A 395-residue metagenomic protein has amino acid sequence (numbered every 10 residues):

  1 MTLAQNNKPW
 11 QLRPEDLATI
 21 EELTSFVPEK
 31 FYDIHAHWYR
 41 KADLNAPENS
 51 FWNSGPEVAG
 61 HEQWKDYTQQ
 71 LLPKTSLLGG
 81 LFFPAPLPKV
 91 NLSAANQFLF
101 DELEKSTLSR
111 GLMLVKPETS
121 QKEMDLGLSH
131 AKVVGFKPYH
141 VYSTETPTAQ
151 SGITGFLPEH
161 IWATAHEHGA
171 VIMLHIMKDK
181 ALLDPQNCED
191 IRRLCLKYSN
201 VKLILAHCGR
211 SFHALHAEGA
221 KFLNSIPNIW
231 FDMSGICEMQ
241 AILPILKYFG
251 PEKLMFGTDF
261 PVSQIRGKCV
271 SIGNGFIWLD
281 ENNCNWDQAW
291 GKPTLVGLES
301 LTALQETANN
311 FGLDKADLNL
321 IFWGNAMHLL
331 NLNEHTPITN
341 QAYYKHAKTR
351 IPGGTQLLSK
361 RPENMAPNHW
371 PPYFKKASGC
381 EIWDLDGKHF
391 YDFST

Functional and structural regions predicted by a protein language model:
M1-P86, V90-N91: An N-terminally biased module of ancient metal coordination in phosphate/nucleic-acid-related enzymes
A4-L17, C208-H335: H/E-rich (His + Asp/Glu) clusters that bind or coordinate divalent metals
A4-P14, L87-K180, S225, I229: Active-site gating/metal-coordination segments in enzymes
Y32-A36, G79-F83, R110-M113, V134-P138 (+4 more regions): Hydrophobic faces of well-ordered beta-strands that scaffold small-molecule active sites in alpha/beta enzyme cores
H35, L99, G127, F136 (+6 more regions): Conserved, mostly hydrophobic/aromatic
H37-A42, L87-V90, E118-S120, Y142-E145 (+4 more regions): Active-site environment of divalent metal-dependent phosphoester hydrolases
L92-Q97, Q121-S129, A149-S151, A181-K197 (+2 more regions): Distinct, well-ordered alpha-helical segments
T336-T395: N-terminal glycine-rich, Lys/His-bearing helix-loop that initiates the first secondary-structure elements of many
